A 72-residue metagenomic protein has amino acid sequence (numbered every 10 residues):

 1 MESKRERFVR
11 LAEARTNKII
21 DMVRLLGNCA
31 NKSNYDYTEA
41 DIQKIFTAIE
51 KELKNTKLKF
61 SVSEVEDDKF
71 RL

Functional and structural regions predicted by a protein language model:
E2-L72: N-terminal intrinsically disordered, cationic/polar leader segments that include organellar targeting peptides
